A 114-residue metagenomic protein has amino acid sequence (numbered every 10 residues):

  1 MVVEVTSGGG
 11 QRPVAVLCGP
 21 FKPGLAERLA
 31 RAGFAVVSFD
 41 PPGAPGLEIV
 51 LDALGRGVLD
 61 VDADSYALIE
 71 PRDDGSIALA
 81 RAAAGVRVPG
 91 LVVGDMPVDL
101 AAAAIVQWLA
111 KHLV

Functional and structural regions predicted by a protein language model:
M1-T6: A short loop-to-beta-strand scaffold at the N-terminal edge of the catalytic core in hydrolase folds
Q11-P20: Short beta-strand element of the alpha/beta-hydrolase
K22-S38: Short amphipathic alpha-helix adjacent to the substrate-entry channel of hydrolases
G43-D60, A103: Alpha/beta-hydrolase active-site loop
L59-R72: Alpha/beta-hydrolase fold nucleophile elbow
S65-L68, G85-D95: A conserved short beta-strand
I77-A84: Short glycine-enriched nucleophile-adjacent loop and the immediately C-terminal alpha-helix near the catalytic center
V98-V114: Catalytic active-site module of serine/aspartate enzymes centered on a nucleophile-bearing elbow/loop
